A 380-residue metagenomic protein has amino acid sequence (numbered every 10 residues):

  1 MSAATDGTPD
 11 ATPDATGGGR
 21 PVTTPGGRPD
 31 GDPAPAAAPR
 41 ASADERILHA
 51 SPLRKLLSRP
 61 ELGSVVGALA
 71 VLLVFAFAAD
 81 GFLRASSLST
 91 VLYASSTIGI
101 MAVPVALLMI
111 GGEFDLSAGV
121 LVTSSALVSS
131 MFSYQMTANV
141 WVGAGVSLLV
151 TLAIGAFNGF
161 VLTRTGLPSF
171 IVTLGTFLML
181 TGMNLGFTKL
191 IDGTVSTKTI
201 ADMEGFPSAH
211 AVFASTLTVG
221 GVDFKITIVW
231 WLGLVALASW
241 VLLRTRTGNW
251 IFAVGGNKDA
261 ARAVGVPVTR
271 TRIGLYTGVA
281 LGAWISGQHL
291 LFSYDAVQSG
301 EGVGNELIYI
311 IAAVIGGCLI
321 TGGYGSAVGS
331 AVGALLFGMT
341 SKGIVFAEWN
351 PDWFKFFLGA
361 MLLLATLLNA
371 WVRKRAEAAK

Functional and structural regions predicted by a protein language model:
S2-L73, F77, G256, A263-R270 (+2 more regions): Cytosolic-side transmembrane-helix boundaries in multi-pass membrane proteins
L53-E61, A85-V91, T137-V142, A214-V229 (+2 more regions): Interfacial loop-to-helix junctions that mark the boundaries of transmembrane helices in multi-pass membrane
S64-A76, V105, L180-L185, W230-W240 (+4 more regions): Hydrophobic core segments of alpha-helical transmembrane domains in multi-pass membrane transport and ion-translocation
V71-M136, F160-L167, A313-V328, A360: Single transmembrane alpha-helix segments in multi-pass membrane proteins
T137-F177, V332-G333: Alpha-helical transmembrane segments within multi-pass membrane transporters and channels
A138-L148, L152-N158, V219-V297: Helix-loop-helix "hairpin" substructures at the membrane interface of multi-pass membrane proteins
F170-T245, T271-G274, Y294-G302, E377-K380: Transmembrane helix-bundle core of multi-pass membrane transporters and related energy-transducing complexes
A283-W284, S293-G359: Transmembrane alpha-helical segments in multi-pass inner-membrane proteins
